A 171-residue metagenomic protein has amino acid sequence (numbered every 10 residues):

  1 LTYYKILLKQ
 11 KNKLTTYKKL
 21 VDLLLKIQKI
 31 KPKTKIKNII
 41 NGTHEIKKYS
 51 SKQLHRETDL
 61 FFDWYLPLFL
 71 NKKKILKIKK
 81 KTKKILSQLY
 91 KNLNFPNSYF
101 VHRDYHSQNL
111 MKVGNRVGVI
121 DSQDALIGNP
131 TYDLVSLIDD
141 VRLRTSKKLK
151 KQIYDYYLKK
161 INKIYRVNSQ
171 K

Functional and structural regions predicted by a protein language model:
L1-R56, N94: ATP-binding pocket architecture of kinase catalytic cores
Q10-Y17, I75, K79, L143 (+1 more regions): Flexible, glycine- and charge-enriched loops at secondary-structure boundaries
K19, L23, K81, I85 (+1 more regions): Charged catalytic carboxylate motif
I27-Q28, L86-L134, V141-T145: Active-site acidic catalytic loop and adjacent metal/ATP-binding pocket of ATP-dependent phosphoryl transfer enzymes
P32-H44, S51-H55, H102, S107 (+3 more regions): Glycan-recognition and catalytic cores of secretory/periplasmic carbohydrate-active enzymes
P32-K35, H44-E45, K52-Q53, E57-F100 (+1 more regions): An alpha-helical support segment within catalytic cores of ATP-dependent transferases
D59-F69, P130-R166: Active-site activation/catalytic loop segments of kinase-like enzymes and analogous catalytic loops in related
Q170-K171: Hydrophobic, secondary-structure "cap" segments at the distal end of domains
